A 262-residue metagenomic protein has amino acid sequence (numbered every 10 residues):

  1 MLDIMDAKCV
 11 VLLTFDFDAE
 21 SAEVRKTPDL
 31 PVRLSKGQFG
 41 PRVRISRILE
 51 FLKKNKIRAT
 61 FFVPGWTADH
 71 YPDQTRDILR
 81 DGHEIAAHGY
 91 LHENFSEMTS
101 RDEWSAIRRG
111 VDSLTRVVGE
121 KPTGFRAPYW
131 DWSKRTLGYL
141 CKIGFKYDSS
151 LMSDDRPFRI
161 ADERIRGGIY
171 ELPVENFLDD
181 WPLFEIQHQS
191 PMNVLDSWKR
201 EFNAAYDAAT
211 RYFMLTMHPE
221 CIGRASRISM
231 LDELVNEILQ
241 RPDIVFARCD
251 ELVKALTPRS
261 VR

Functional and structural regions predicted by a protein language model:
L2-E84: Active-site beta->alpha N-cap acidic-glycine motif
D6, N55-K56, L195-R262: C-terminal domain-boundary segment and adjacent tail
A7-V11, N55-A59, D81-E84, V118-T123 (+4 more regions): Short, well-ordered coil/turn segments that N-cap beta-strands
D16, L52, I85-H88, F125 (+4 more regions): Conserved, mostly hydrophobic/aromatic
V32-F39, F62-P64, L91-D102, F184-N193 (+1 more regions): The substrate-binding groove and active-site-proximal loops of carbohydrate-active enzymes, especially glycoside
R44-S46, A68-L79, S153-G168, D196-F202: Alpha-helical scaffolding within the catalytic cores of extracellular/periplasmic polymer-degrading hydrolases
N94-V174, R227-M230: Catalytic domains of cell-wall/extracellular-matrix polysaccharide-remodeling enzymes, centered on de-N-acetylation
E171-F202, Y206-D207: A conserved mid-domain beta-alpha-beta active-site/ligand-binding segment of alpha/beta enzyme cores
